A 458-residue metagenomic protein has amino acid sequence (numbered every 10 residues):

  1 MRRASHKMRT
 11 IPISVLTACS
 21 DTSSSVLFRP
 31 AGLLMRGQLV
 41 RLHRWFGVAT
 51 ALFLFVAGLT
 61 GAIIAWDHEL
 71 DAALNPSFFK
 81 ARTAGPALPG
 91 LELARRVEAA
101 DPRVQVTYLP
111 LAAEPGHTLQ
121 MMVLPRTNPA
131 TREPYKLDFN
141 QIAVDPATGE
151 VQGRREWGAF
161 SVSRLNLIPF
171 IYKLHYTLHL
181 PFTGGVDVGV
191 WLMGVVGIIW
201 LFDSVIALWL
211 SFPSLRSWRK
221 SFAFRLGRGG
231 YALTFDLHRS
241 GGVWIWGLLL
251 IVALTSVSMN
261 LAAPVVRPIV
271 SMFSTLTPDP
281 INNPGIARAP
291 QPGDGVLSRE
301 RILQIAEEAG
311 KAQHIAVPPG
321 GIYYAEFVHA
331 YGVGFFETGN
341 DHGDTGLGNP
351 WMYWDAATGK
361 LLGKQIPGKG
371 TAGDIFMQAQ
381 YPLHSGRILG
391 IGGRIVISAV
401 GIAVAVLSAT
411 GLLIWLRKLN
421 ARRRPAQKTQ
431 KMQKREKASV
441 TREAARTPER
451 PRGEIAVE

Functional and structural regions predicted by a protein language model:
R2-E458: Conserved histidines in hydrophobic membrane contexts and catalytic metal-binding motifs
